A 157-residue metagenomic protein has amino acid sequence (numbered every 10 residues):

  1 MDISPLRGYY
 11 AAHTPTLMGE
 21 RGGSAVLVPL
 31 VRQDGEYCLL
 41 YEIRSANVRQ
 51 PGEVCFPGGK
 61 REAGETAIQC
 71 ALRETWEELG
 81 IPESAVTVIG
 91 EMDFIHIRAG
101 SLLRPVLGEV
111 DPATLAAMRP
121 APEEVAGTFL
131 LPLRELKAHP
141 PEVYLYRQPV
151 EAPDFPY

Functional and structural regions predicted by a protein language model:
M1-C55, K60-A117, V125, R134 (+2 more regions): N-terminal leader/linker segments that precede catalytic domains of diphosphate-processing enzymes
A116-A121, H139-V143: A short secondary-structure junction signal
T128: Sequence-specific DNA-binding recognition helix
L131: A conserved hydrophobic position in a structured secondary element of the catalytic/binding core that shapes
